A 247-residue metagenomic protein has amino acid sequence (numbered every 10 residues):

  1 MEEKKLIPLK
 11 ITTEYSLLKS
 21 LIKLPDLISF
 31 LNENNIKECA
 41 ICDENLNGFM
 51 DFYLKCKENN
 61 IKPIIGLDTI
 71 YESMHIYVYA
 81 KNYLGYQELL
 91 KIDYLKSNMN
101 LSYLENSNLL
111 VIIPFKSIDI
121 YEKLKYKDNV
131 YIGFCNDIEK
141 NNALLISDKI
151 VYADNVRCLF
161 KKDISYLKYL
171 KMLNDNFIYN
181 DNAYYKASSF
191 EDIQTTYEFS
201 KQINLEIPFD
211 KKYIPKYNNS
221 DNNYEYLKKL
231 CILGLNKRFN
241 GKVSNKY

Functional and structural regions predicted by a protein language model:
M1-Y247: Phosphodiester-processing cores and adjacent nucleic acid-binding clamps
